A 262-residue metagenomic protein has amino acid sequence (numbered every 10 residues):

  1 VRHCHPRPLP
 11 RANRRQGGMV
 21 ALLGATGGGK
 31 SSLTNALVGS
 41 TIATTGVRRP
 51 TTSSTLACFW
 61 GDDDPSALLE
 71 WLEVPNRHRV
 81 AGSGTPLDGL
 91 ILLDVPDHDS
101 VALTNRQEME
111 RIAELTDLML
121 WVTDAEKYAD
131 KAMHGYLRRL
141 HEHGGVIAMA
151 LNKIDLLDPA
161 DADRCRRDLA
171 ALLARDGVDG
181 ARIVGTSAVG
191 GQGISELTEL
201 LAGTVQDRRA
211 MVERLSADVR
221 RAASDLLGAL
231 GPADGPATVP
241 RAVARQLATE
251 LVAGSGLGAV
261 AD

Functional and structural regions predicted by a protein language model:
V1-L93: Conserved G1/Walker A P-loop phosphate-binding module
V1-R15, G203-D262: Extended helical scaffolds that flank P-loop GTPase cores
H3, W60, D64, P86-I91 (+6 more regions): Low-complexity, proline/glycine- and charge-rich juxtamembrane/linker segments of membrane proteins
G28, V38-I42, W60-D63, E114-D117 (+7 more regions): Non-catalytic alpha-helical coupling and interface elements of nucleotide-dependent molecular machines and regulators
S54, N105-E108, D161, C165 (+2 more regions): Helical mechanochemical/support elements of P-loop NTPase systems and associated helical scaffolds
L69-I91, H98-A181: Conserved C-terminal guanine-recognition region of P-loop GTPase G domains, centered on the G4
K153-L215: Canonical P-loop GTPase G-domain recognition
